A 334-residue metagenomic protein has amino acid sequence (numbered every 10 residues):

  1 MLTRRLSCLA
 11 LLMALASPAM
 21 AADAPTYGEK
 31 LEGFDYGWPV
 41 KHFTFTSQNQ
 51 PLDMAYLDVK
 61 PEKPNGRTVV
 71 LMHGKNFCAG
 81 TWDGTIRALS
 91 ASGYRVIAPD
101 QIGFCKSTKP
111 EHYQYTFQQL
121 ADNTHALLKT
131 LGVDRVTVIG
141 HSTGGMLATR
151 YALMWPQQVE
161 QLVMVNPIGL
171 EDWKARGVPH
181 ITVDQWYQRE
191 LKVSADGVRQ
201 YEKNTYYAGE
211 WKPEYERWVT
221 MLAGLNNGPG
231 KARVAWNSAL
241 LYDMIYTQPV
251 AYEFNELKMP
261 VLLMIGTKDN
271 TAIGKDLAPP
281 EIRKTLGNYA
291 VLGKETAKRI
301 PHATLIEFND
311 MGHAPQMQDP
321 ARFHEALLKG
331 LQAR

Functional and structural regions predicted by a protein language model:
E29-P61: N-terminal cap/lid segment of alpha/beta-hydrolase-fold proteins
Q48, L52, L57-K106, A326: Conserved HGGG/HGGXW glycine-rich cap/lid loop of the alpha/beta-hydrolase fold
G80, Q101-F117, W173: Glycine-rich "HGGG/HGxG" loop immediately N-terminal to the catalytic nucleophile of the alpha/beta-hydrolase
Q118-V136: Conserved acidic catalytic loop of the alpha/beta-hydrolase fold
T149, L153, L162-V193: Flexible "cap/lid" loop of the alpha/beta hydrolase fold
V193-N255: Conserved alpha/beta-hydrolase catalytic His-Asp/Glu region
N227-K298: Conserved serine/cysteine hydrolase catalytic core
A290-R334: Catalytic active-site module of serine/aspartate enzymes centered on a nucleophile-bearing elbow/loop
